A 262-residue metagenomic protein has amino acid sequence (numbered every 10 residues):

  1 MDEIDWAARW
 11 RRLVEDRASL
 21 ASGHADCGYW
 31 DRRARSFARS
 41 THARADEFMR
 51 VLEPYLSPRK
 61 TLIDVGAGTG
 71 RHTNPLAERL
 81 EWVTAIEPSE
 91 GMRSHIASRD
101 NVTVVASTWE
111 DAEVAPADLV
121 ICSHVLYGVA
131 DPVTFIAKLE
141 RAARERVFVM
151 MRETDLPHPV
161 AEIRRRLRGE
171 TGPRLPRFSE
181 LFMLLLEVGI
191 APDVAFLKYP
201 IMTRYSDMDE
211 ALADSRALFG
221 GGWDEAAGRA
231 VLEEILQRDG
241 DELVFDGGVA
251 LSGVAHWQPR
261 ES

Functional and structural regions predicted by a protein language model:
M1-L56: Conserved class I S-adenosyl-L-methionine
I63, T69-D111: Class I SAM-dependent methyltransferase SAM/SAH-binding core
E113-L119: A short acidic, Gly/Pro-enriched loop at the edge of an enzyme's catalytic core that lines a small-molecule cofactor
L119-P132: A short SAM/SAH-binding and catalytic strip from SAM-dependent methyltransferases
V133-F148: A short glycine-rich, Lys/Arg-flanked "PGG" loop and its adjoining helix->strand segment in the class I
R146-P173: Conserved class I S-adenosyl-L-methionine
R174-G189, V194-A195: Short alpha-helix
A191-S262: Conserved Class I S-adenosyl-L-methionine
